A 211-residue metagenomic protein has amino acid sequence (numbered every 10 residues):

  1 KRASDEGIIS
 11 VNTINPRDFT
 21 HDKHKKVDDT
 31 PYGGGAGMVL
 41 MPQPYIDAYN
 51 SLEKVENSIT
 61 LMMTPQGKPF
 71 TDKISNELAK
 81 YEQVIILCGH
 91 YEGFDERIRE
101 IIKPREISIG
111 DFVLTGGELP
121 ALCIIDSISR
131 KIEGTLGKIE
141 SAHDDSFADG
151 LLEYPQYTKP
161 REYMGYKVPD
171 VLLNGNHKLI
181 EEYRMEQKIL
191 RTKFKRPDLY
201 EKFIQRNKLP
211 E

Functional and structural regions predicted by a protein language model:
K1-L52, L173-L199: N-terminal nucleotide/polyanion-binding subdomain common to many enzyme families
K1-S4, N76-K80, I101-I102: Short, solvent-exposed amphipathic alpha-helical segments in soluble enzyme and RNA/protein-processing domains
N12-I14, I59-L61, V84-I85, R105-I107: Hydrophobic/aromatic beta-strand patches that form the interior of the parallel beta-sheet core in alpha/beta enzyme
V27, Y32, F70, L78 (+6 more regions): Short clusters of hydrophobic/aromatic residues that line enzyme substrate/ligand-binding pockets
V39-H90: S-adenosyl-L-methionine/SAH cofactor-binding core of RNA-modifying enzymes
P65-Q66, S146, F194-E211: Charge-dense polyanion-binding interfaces
F94, I98-D145: Structured adenosyl-cofactor binding patch, chiefly the S-adenosyl-L-methionine
L119, K131-D170: Internal, active-site/partner-interface "lid" segment
